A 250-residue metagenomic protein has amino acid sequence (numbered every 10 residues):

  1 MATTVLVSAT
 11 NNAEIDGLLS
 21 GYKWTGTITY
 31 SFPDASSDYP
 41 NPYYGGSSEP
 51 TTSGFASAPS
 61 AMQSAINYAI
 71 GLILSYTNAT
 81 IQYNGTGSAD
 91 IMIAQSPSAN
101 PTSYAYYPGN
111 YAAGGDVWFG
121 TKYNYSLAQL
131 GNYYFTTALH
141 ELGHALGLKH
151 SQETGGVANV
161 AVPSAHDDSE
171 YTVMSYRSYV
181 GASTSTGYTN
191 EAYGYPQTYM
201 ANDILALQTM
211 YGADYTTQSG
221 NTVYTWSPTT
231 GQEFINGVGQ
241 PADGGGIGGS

Functional and structural regions predicted by a protein language model:
M1-S250: Zinc-dependent metalloendopeptidases
